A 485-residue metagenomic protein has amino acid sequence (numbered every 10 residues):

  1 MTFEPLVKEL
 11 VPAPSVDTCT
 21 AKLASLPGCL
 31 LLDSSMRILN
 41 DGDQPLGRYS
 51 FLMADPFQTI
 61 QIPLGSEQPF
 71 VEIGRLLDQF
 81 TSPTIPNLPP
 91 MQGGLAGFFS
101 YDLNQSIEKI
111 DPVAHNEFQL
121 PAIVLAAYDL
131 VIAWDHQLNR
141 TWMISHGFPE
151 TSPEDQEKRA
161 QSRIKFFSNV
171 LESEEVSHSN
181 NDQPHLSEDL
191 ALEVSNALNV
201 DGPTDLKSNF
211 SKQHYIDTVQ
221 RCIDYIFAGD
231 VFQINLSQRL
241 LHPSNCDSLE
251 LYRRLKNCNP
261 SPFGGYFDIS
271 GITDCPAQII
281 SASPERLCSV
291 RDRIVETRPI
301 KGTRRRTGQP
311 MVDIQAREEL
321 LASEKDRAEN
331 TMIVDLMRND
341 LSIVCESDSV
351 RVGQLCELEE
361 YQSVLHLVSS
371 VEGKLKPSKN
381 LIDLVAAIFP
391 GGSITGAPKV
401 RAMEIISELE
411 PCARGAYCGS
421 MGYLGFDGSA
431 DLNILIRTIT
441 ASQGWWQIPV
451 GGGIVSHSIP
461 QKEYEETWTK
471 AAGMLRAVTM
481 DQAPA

Functional and structural regions predicted by a protein language model:
M1-A485: Extended alpha-helical targeting/anchoring segments, especially N-terminal organellar/secretory targeting helices
